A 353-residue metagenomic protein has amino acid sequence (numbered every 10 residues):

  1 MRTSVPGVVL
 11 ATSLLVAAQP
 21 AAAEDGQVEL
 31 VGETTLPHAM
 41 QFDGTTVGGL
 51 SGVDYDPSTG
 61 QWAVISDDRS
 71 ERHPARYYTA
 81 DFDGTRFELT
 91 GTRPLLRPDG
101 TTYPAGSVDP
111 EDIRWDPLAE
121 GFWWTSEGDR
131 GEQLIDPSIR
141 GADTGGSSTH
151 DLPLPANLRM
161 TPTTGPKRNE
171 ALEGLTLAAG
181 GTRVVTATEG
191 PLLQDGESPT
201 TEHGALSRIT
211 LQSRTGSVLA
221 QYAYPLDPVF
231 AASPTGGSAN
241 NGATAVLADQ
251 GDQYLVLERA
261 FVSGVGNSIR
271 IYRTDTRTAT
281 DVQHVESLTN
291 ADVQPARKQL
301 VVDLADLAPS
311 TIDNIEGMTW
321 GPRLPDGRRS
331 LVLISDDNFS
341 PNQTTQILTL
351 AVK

Functional and structural regions predicted by a protein language model:
M1-E24: Secretory targeting and sorting signals
P20-K353: Sequence/structural signature of beta-propeller domains
